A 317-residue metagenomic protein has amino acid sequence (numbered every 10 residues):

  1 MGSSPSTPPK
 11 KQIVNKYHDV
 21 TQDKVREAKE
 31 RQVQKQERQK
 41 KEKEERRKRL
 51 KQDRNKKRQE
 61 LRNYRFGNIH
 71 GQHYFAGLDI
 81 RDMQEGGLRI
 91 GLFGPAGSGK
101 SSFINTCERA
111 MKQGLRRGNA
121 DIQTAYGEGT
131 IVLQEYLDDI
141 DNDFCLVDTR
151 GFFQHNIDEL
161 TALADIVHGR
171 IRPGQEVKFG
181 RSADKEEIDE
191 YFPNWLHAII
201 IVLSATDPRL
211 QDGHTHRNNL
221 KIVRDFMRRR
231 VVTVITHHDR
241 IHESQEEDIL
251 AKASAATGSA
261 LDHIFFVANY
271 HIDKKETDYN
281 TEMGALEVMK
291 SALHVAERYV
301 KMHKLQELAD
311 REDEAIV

Functional and structural regions predicted by a protein language model:
M1-P5, E314-V317: A positional/structural detector of protein chain ends, strongest at the extreme C-terminus and weakly at the extreme
G2, T7-P8, I13-R170: Conserved G1/Walker A P-loop phosphate-binding module
M83-Q84, P95, C107-R230, H237-Q245 (+2 more regions): Switch- and interface-adjacent substructures of P-loop NTPase systems
G91, V232-T233: A structural signal for isolated positions on well-ordered beta-strands in alpha/beta enzyme cores
R150, I235, A268-Y270: Residues at the C-termini of beta-strands that transition into short coil/loop
Q154, Y270-K275: A short acidic, often aromatic-flanked loop/helix-cap motif at beta-alpha or helix-coil junctions that lines enzyme
H238-L261, E276-T281: GTPase G-domain guanine-specificity segment
S259-H271: Beta-strand-loop-alpha "switch" segments that mediate conformational coupling across diverse proteins
